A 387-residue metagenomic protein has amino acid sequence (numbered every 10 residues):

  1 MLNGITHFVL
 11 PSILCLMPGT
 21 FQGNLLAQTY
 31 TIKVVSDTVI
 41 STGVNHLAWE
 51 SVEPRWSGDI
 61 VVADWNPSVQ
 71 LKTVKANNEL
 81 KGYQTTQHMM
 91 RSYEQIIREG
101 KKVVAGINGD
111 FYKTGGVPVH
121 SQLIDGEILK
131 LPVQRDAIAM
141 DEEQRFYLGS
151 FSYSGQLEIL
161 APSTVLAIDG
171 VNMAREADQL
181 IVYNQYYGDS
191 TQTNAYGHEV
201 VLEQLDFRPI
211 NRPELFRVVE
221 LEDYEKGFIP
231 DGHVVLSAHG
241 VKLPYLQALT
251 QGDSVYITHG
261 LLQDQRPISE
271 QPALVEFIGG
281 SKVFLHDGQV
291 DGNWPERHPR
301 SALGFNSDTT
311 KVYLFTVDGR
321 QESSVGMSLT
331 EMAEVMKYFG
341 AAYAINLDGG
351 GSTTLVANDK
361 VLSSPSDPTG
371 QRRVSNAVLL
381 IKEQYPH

Functional and structural regions predicted by a protein language model:
M1-T29: Bacterial Sec-dependent N-terminal signal peptides
L26-S237: Zymogen propeptides
T114-E142, V275-A342, L347, S352-H387: Conserved, well-ordered active-site substructure
V117, G260-L274: Short, Lys/Arg- and Gly-enriched loop/turn segments at beta-strand edges
S150-Y153, P162, G260, V317 (+1 more regions): Surface loops and adjacent helix of pleckstrin homology
V234-A248: Short alpha-helix capping/helix-loop boundary micro-motifs
L249-I257: Loop/turn positions that initiate beta-strands
